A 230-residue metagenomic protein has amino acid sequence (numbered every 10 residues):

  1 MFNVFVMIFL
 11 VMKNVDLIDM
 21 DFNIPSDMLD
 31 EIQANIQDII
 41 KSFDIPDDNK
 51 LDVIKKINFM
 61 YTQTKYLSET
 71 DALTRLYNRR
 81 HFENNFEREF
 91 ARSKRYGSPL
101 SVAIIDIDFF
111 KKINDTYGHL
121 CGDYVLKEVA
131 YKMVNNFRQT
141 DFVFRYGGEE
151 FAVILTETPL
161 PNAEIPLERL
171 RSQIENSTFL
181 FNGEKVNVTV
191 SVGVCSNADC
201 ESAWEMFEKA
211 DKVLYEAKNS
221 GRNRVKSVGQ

Functional and structural regions predicted by a protein language model:
M1-K65, S172, S196, E201 (+2 more regions): Regulatory sensory/coupling modules that transmit signals to nucleotide-handling catalytic cores
I39-A72, R80-A91, D141-F142, I154: Signal-transducing coiled-coil linker helices
Y66-N84, I105-G118, K127: Conserved nucleotide-binding and Mg2+-coordinating catalytic segments in signaling enzymes
R92, N135-T140, S172-G183, L214-E216: Short catalytic/binding micro-motifs of nucleotide second-messenger systems
C121-F142, E150, I174: Active-site-proximal alpha-helical element of nucleotidyl cyclase-like catalytic domains and analogous helices
F142-R145, V186: A short pre-motif secondary-structure segment
I154-A163, N182-K185, V190-E208: Catalytic strand-loop-helix junctions within cyclic-nucleotide turnover domains
E164, E168, S196-V228: Catalytic-core segments of nucleotide cyclases and related cyclic-nucleotide turnover enzymes
